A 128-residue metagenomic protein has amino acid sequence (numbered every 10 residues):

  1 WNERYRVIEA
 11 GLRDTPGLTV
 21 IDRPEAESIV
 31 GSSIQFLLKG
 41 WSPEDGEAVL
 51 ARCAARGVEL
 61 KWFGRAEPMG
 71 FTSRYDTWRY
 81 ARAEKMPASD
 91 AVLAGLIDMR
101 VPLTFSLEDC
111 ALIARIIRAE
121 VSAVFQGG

Functional and structural regions predicted by a protein language model:
N2-E9, I21-L37: Conserved glycine-rich beta-strand-loop-beta hairpin in the small C-terminal domain of fold type I
V7, V49-V92, L96, G127-G128: Conserved PLP cofactor-binding pocket of PLP-dependent enzymes
T15-P16: Acidic-histidine catalytic/liganding microenvironments
F36-G40, V101: Short beta-strand-to-loop capping motifs
W41-V49, F105-L112: Short, conserved charged micro-motifs
G46-R56, I113-R118: Short amphipathic alpha-helices in soluble, non-transmembrane regions that often serve as interface/regulatory elements
L107-G128: C-terminal/domain-terminus segments
